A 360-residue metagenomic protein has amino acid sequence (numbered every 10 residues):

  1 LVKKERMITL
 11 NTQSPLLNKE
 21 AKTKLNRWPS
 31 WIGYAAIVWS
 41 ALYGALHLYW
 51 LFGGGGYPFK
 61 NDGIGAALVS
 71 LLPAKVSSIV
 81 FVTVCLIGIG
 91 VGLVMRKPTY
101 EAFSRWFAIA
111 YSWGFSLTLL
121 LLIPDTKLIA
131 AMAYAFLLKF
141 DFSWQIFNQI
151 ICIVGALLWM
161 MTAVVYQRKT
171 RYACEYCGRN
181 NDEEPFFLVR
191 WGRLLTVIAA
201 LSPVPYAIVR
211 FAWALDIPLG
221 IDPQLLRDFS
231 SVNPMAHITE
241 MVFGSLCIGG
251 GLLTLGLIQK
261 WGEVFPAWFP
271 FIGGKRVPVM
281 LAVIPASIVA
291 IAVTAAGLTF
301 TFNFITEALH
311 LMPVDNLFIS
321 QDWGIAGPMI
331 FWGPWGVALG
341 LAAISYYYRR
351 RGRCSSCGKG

Functional and structural regions predicted by a protein language model:
I8-S30, A102-W106, K169-L194, A267-K275 (+1 more regions): Membrane-interfacial, low-structure loops and terminal tails that flank and connect transmembrane helices in multi-pass
K22-V154, Y166, A343-R350: An N-terminus-focused feature that recognizes amino-terminal "leader" regions
A36-H47, Y111-L122, I198-R210, A282-T299: Hydrophobic alpha-helical membrane-insertion segments
A45-N61, I123-A135, I208-P223, K260-W261 (+1 more regions): Membrane-helix interface motif
N61-L68, Y134-D141, Q224-V232, A308-G324: Short, membrane-exposed interhelical loops at transmembrane-helix boundaries
I64-T83, L226-G251: Transmembrane alpha-helix entry/boundary detector in multi-pass membrane proteins
L72, K139-V154, V189-R190, F318-G333: Individual transmembrane alpha-helices with interfacial aromatic-anchor signatures
L86-K97, M161-Y172, G250-V264: Membrane-water interface of transmembrane alpha-helices
